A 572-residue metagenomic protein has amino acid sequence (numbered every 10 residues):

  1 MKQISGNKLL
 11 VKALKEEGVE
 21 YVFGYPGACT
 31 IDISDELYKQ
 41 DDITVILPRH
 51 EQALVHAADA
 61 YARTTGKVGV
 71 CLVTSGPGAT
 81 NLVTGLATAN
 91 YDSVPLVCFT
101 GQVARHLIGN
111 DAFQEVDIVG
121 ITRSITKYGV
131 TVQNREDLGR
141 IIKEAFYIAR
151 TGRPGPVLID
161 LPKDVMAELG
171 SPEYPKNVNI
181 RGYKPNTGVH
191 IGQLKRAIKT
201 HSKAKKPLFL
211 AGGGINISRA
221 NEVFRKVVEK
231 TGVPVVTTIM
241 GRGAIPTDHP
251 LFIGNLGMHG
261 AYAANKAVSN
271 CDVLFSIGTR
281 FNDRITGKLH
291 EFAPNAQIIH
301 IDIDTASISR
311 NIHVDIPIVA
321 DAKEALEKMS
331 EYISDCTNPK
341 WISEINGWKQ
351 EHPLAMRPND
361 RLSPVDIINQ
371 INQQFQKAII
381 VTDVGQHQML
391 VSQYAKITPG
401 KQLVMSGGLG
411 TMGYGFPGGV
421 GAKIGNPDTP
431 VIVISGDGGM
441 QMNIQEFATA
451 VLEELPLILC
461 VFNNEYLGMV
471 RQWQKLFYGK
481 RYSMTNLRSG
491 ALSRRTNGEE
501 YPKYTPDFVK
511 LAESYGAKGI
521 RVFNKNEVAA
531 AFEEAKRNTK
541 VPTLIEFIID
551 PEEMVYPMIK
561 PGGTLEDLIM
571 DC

Functional and structural regions predicted by a protein language model:
M1-C336, Q370, P456-L459, F477-K480 (+2 more regions): N-terminal alpha/beta PP-like core and its mobile active-site loop of ThDP/TPP-dependent enzymes
N7-V11, K15-E20, Y25, I33-L37 (+2 more regions): Active-site diphosphate/adenylate-binding microenvironment
T30, E51-H56, H387-M389, N524-V528: Short acidic loop-to-helix transition motifs that present clustered carboxylates
H50-E51, N110-D111, K184-R196, L256-G260 (+5 more regions): A general structural motif
L107, F113-Q114, S309-N311, P317-V319 (+2 more regions): Thiamine diphosphate
I125-Y128, N179-I180, N346-D360, L492-R495: Short glycine/proline- and acidic residue-enriched helix-loop micro-motifs that form flexible lids or anion-recognition
L158, H300, V381, I434-S435: Generic enzyme active-site microenvironment
D160, V381-D383, E546: Short beta-strand segments
